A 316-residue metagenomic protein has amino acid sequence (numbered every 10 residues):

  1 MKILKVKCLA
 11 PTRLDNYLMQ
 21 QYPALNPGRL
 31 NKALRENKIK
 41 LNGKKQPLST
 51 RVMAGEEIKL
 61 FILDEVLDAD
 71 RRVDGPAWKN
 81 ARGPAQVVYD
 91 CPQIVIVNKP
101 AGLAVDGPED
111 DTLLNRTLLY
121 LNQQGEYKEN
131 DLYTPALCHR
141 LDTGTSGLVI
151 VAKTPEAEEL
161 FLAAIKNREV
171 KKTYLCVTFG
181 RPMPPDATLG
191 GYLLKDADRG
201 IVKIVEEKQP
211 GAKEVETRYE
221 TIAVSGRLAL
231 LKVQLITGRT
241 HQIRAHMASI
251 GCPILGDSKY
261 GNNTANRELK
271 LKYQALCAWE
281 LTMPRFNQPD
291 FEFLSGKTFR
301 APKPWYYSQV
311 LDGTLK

Functional and structural regions predicted by a protein language model:
M1-A197, V224, P302-L311: RNA pseudouridine synthases
M1-K32, D64, N80-A85, I201-K203 (+4 more regions): Pseudouridine synthases involved in rRNA/tRNA modification
G43, G226, L231-Q234: Short histidine-centered loop motifs in beta-beta connectors
P47-R51, K232, Y273: Short, surface-exposed secondary-structure edge patches
E56, K172, A229, Q274 (+1 more regions): Glycine-rich GHKL/ HATPase_c ATP-binding element in histidine kinases
V95, Y174, A229-L231, C277-W279: Short beta-strand micro-motifs in enzyme catalytic cores
K99-G102, E207-Q209, V233-I236: Secondary-structure transition/turn motif
Y219: Long C-terminal interaction/binding lobes of large macromolecular proteins
